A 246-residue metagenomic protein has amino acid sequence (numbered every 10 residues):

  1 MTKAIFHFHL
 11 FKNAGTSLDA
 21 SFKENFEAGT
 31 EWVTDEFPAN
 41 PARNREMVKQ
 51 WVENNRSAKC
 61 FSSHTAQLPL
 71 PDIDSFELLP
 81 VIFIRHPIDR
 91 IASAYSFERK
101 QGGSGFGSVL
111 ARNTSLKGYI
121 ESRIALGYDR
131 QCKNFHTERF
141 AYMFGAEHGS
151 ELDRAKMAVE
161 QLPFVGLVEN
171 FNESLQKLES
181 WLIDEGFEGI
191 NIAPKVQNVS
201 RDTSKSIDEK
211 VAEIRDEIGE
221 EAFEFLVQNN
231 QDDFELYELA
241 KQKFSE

Functional and structural regions predicted by a protein language model:
M1-K3: Juxtamembrane luminal stem/stalk of type II transmembrane Golgi/ER carbohydrate-processing enzymes
I5-E36, A42: N-terminal pre-catalytic "stem/leader" segment of glycosyltransferase-like enzymes
F6-L10, L79, L162-N170, E221-Q228: Conserved aromatic-histidine-acidic binding/catalytic patches
A14, H86, D233: Short, conserved catalytic/metal-binding motifs centered on acidic residues
D19-K23, I88, L175-E179, F234-K241: Non-transmembrane alpha-helical segments in soluble domains of secreted/periplasmic/extracellular proteins
W32, A39-F83, D89-P194, A212-E213: PAPS-dependent sulfotransferase catalytic domain
E46, S62-L68, D153, G189-F244: PAPS-dependent sulfotransferase catalytic core
